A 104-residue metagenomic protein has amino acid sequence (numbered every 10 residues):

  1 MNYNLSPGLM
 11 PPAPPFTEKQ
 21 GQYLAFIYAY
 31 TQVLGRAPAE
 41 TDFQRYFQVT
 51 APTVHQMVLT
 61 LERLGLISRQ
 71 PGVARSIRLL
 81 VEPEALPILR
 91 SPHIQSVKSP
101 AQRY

Functional and structural regions predicted by a protein language model:
M1-G8, P12, F26, E84-Y104: Long, low-complexity, charge-rich intrinsically disordered regions
P14-Q20, A39, Q70-H93: Short, cationic-aromatic polyanion-contact patches
G21-A29: Pre-recognition alpha-helix immediately N-terminal to the DNA-recognition helix within helix-turn-helix or winged-helix
Y28, L59, R63: Residue-level detection of the helix-turn-helix DNA-binding "recognition helix"
A29-G35: Short helix-capping/hinge SLiMs at alpha-helix to coil transitions
A37-F47: A short alpha-helical element within helix-turn-helix/winged-helix DNA-binding domains across DNA-binding proteins
E62-G72: A short, conserved structural fragment
